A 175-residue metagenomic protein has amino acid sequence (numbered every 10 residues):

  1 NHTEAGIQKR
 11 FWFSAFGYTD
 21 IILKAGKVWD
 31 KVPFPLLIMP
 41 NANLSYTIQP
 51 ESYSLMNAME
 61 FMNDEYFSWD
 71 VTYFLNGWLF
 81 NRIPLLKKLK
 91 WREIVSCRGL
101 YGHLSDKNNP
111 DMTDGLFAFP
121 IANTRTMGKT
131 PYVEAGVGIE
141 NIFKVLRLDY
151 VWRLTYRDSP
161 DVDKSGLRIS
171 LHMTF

Functional and structural regions predicted by a protein language model:
N1-F175: Exposed, low-structure sequence patches enriched in small/polar residues
